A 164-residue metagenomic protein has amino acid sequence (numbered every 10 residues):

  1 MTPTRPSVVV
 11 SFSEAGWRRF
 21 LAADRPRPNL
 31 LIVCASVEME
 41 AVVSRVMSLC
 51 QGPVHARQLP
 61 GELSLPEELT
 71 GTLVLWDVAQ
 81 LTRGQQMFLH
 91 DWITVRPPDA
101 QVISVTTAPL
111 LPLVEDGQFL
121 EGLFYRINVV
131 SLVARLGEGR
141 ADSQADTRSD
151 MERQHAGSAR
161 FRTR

Functional and structural regions predicted by a protein language model:
T2-L113, A134-R164: AAA+ ATPase active-site-proximal loops
E115-F119: Charged helix-capping and loop-helix junction motifs
R126, V130: ABC-type ATPase nucleotide-binding domain
